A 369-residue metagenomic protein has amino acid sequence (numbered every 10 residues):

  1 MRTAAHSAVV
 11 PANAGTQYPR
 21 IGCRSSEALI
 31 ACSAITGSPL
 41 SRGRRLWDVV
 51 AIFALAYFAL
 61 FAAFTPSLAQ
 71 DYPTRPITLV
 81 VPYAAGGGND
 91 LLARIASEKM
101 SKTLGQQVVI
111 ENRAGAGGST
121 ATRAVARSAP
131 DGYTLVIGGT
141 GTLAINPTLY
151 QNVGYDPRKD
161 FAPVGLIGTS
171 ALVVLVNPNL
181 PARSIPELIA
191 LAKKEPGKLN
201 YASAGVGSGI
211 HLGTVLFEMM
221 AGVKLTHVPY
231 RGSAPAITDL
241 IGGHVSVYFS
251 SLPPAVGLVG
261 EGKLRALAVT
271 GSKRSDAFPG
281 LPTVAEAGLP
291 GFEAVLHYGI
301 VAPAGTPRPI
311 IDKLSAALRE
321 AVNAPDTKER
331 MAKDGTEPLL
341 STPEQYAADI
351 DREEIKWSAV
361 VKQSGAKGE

Functional and structural regions predicted by a protein language model:
G15, R42-W47, A51, L55-A56 (+1 more regions): A cross-taxon signal for low-complexity, glycine/charged-rich
F64-P66: N-terminal signal peptide c-region/cleavage motif recognized by signal peptidases
L68-K159, K198-N200, M219-S246, L258 (+2 more regions): N-terminal (or domain-start) structured segment
T74-P76, M219-M220, G260, R308-E369: An extracytoplasmic/periplasmic, membrane-proximal ligand-sensing/linker region
R127-Y133, T140, T148-P235, V284 (+1 more regions): Hinge/capping helix and adjacent helix->loop/strand transition within the periplasmic-binding protein
I137-G138, L166, Y230, F249-S250 (+3 more regions): Short beta-strand and adjacent tight-turn residues that come in two discontinuous sequence segments and form the edges
L143-N152, H211, L216-M220, V247-L281: A ligand-binding cleft/hinge motif common to bilobed small-molecule-binding domains
